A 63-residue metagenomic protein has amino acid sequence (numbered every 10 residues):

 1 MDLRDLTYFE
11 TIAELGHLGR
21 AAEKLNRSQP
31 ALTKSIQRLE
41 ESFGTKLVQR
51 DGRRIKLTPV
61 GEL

Functional and structural regions predicted by a protein language model:
D2-Y8, Q29, G61: The N-cap/first-turn positions of alpha helices within or immediately adjacent to helix-turn-helix DNA-binding domains
T7-A13, Q49: A cross-family signal for key residues in well-ordered alpha-helices that form functional helical elements
I12-N26: Short helix-boundary/capping micro-motifs
H17-L18, I36, R50: Helix-turn-helix DNA-binding elements, focusing on the entry/boundary residues of the two helices that contact DNA
R20-E23, S35, K56: Short, electropositive, low-hydrophobicity segments enriched in small/polar residues
E40-L57, E62: A short LG(V/I)-centered, amphipathic sequence patch enriched for acidic residue(s) preceding the LG motif
